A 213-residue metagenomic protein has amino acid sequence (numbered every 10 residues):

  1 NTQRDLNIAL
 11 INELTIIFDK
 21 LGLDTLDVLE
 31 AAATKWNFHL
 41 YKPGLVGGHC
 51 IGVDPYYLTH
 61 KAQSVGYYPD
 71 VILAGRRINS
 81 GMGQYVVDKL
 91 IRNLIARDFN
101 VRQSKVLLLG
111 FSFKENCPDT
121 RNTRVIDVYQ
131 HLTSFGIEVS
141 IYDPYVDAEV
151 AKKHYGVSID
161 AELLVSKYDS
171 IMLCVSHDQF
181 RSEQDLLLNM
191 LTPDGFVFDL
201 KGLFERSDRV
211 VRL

Functional and structural regions predicted by a protein language model:
N1-L213: Structural/interface elements that position substrates and couple domains in central-metabolism enzymes
